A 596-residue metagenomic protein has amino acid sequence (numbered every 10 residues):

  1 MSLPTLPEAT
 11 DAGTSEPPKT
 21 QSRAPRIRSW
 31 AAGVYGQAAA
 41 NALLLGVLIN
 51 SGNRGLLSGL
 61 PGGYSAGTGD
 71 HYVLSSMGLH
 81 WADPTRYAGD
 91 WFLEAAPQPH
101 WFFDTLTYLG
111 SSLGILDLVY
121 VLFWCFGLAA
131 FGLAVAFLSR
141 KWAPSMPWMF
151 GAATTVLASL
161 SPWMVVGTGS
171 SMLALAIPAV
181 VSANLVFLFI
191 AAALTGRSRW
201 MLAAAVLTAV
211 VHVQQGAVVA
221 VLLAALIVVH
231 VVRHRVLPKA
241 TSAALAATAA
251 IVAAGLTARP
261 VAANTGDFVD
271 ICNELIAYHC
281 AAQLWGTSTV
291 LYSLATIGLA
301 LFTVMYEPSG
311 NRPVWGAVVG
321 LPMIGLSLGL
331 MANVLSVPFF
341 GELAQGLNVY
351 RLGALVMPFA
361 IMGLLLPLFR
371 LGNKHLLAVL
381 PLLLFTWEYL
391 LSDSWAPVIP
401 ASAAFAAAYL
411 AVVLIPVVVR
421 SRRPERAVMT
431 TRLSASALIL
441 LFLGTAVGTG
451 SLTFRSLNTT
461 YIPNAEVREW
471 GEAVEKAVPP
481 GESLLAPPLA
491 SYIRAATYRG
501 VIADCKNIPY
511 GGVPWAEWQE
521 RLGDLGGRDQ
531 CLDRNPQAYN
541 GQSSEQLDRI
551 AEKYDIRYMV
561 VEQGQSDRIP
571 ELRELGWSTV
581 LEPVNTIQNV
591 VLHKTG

Functional and structural regions predicted by a protein language model:
M1-G55, V413-L440: Start-transfer (signal-anchor) and selected internal transmembrane alpha helices of multi-pass inner/ER membrane
P18-A31, A193-W200, V228-A240, I361-L380 (+1 more regions): Membrane-interface junctions at the ends of membrane-embedded or membrane-associated helices
Y35-S159, W163-N184, V210-Q215: Active-site lumenal/periplasmic loops and adjacent helix-entry segments of GT-C-fold, multi-pass membrane
N50-H71, A82-H100, V210-V221, A225-L365 (+1 more regions): Transmembrane catalytic cores of multi-pass membrane glycosyltransferases and polysaccharide-assembly enzymes
T155-W163, A209-Q214, A249-R259, P322-V334 (+2 more regions): Aromatic-anchored segments of alpha-helical transmembrane domains
A158-W163, L382-R420, T431-Y461: Transmembrane alpha-helical segments
V180-W200: Membrane-interface transmembrane helices that cradle and orient dolichyl/undecaprenyl
T449-F454, T459-Q537, S544-R568: Short periplasmic/luminal acceptor-recognition loop of GT-C membrane glycosyltransferases, typified by
